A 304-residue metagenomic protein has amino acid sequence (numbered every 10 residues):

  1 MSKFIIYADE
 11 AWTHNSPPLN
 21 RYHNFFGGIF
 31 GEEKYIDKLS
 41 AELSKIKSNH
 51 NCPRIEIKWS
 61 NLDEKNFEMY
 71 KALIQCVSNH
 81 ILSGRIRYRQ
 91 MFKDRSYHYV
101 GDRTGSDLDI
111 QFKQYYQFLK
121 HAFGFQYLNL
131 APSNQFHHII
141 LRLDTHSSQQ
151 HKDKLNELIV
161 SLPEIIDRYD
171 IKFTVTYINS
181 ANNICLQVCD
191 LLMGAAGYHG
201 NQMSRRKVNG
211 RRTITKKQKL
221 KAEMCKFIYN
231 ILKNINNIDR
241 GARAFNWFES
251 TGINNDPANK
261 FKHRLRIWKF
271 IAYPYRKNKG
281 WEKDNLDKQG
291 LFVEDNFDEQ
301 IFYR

Functional and structural regions predicted by a protein language model:
M1-R304: Phosphate-ester processing/binding pockets and catalytic centers
